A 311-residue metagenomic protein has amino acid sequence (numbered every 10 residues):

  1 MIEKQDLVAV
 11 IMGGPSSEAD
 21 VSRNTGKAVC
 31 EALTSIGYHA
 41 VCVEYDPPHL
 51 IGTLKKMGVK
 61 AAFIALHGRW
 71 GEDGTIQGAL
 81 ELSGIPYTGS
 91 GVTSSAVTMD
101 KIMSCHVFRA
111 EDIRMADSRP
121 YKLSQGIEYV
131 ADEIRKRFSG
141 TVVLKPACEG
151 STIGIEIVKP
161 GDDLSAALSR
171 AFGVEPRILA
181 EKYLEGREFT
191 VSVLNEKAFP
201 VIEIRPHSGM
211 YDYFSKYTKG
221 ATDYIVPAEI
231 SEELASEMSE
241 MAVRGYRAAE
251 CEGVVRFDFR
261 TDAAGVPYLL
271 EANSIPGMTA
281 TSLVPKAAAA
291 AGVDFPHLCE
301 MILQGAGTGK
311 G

Functional and structural regions predicted by a protein language model:
M1-M12, A40, L54-K56, V97-E181 (+1 more regions): Active-site nucleotide/adenylate-binding loops and adjacent lid/helix of ATP-dependent enzymes
M1-T93, V97-M103, K122-A131, M301 (+1 more regions): ATP-binding N-terminal substructure of ATP-dependent carboxylate-amine bond-forming enzymes
T75-E81, M210-T218, S274: Short, flexible, mixed-charge acidic loops at enzyme active sites
T152, H207, N273-A287: Glycine-rich phosphate/pyrophosphate-binding beta-alpha loops
K159-E240, T261-Y268: Phosphate-binding site of ATP-dependent enzymes
K182, V191-V193, Y246-M278, A288: Conserved metal-phosphate-binding beta-hairpin within the catalytic cores of diverse ATP-dependent phosphoryl-transfer
E203-V255, K286-G311: Active-site "cap" helix and flanking loop/linker of ATP-utilizing ligase/carboxylase catalytic domains
